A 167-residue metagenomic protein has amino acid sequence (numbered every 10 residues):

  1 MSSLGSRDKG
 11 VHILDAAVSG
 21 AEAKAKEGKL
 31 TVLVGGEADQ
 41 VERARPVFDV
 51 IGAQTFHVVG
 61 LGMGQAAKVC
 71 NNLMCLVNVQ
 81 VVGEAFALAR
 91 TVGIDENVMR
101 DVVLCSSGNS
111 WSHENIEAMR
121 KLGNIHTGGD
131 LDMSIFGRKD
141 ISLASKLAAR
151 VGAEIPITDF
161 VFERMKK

Functional and structural regions predicted by a protein language model:
M1-N72: Rossmann-fold dinucleotide-binding core
M63-K167: Helical "substrate-binding/catalytic lid" subdomain of Rossmann-like NAD(P)-dependent dehydrogenases/reductases
